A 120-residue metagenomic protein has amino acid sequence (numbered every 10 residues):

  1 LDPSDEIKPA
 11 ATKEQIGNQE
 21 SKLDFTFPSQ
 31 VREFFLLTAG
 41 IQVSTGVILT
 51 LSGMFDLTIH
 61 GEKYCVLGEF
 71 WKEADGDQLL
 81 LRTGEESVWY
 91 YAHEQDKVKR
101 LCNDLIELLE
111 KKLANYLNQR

Functional and structural regions predicted by a protein language model:
L1-G84, R120: A surface-exposed partner-binding patch
E62, V88-W89, A114: Intrinsically disordered, low-complexity segments enriched in small/polar residues
G84-H93: Intrinsically disordered, low-complexity regulatory segments enriched in Ser/Thr/Pro and charged residues
E94-Q119: Compact, glycine/acidic-enriched structural inserts
